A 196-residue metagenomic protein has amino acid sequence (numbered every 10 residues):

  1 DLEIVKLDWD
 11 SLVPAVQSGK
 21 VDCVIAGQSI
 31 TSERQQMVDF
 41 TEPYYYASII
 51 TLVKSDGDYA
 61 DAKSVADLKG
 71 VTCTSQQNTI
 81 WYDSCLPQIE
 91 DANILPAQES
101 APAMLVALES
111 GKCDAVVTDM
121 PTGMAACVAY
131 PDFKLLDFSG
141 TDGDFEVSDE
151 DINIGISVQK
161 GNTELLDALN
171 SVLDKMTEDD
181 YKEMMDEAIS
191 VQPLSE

Functional and structural regions predicted by a protein language model:
D1-E196: Proline/Glycine/Serine-rich low-complexity intrinsically disordered segments that serve as flexible stalks/linkers
